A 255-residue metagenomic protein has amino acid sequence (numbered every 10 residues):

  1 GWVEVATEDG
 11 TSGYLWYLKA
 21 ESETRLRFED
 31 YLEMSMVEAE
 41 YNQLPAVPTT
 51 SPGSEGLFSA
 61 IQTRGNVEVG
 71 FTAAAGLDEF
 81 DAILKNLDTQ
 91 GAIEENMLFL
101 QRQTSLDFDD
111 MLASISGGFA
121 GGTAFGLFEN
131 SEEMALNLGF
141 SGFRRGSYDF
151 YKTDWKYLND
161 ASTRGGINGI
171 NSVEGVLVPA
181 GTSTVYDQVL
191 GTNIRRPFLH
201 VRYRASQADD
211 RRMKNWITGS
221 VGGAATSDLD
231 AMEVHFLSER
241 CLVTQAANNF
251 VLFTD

Functional and structural regions predicted by a protein language model:
G1-D255: Core alpha/beta structural scaffold of self-assembling particle/tube/pore-forming proteins
